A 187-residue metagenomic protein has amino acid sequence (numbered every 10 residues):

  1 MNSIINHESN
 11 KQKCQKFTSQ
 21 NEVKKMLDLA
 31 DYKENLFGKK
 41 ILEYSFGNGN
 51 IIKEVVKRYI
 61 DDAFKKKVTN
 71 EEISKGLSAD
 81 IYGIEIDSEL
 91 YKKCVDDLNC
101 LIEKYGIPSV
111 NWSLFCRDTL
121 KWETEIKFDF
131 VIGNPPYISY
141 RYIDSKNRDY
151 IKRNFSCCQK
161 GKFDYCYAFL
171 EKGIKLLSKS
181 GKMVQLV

Functional and structural regions predicted by a protein language model:
M1-V187: SAM-dependent methyltransferase catalytic region
